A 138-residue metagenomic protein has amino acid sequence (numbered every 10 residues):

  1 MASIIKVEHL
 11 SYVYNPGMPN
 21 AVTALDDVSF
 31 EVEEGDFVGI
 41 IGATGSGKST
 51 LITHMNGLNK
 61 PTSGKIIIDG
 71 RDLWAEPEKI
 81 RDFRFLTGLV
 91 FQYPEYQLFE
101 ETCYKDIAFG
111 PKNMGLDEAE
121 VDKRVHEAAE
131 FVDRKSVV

Functional and structural regions predicted by a protein language model:
M1-I4, V13-D27, P77-K79, E118: A short, flexible loop at the N-terminus of ABC-type nucleotide-binding domains that lies
K6, A119-V138: Conserved ABC ATPase "signature" region
N15-M18, I107-E120, F131-V132: ABC-type ATPase nucleotide-binding domains, specifically the catalytic core motifs of the NBD
P16, K65-D82: ABC ATPase NBD Q-loop/coupling interface
G39, R81-F91, E101, A108: ABC nucleotide-binding domain signature
I41-A43: The feature captures the beta-strand-to-loop junction immediately N-terminal to the Walker
N56: Helix-to-loop junction immediately C-terminal to a conserved catalytic motif
E95, E101-K112, D122, H126: Short helical segment in ABC ATPase nucleotide-binding domains corresponding to the A-loop/adjacent helical element
